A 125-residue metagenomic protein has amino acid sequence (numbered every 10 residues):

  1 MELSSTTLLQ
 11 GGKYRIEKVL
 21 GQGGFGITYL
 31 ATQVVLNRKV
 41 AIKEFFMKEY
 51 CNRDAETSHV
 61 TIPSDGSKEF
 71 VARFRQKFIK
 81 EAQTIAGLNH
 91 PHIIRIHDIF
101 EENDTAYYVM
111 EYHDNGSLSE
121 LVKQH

Functional and structural regions predicted by a protein language model:
M1-H125: Conserved ATP-binding/catalytic core of the eukaryotic-like protein kinase fold, especially serine/threonine kinases
